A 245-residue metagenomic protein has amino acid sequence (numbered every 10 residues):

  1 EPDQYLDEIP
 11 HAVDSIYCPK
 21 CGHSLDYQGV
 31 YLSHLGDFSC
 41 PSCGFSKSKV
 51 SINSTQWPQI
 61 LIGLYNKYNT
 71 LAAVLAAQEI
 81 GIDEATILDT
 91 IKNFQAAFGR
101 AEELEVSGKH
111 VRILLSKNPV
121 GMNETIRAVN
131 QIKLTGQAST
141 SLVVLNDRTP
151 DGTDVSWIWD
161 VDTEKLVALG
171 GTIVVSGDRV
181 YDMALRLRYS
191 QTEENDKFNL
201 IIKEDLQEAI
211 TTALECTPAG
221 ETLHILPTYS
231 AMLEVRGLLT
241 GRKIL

Functional and structural regions predicted by a protein language model:
E1-I60, A168: Cys/His-rich short segments
I9-I16, G22-H23, L115-N195, N199-I202 (+1 more regions): Active-site beta-alpha connecting loops in nucleotide-dependent enzymes
P10-V13, L61-A72, A97-G99: Short glycine/threonine-rich catalytic loop with a Thr-x-Gly-x-Asp
F45, I60-I62, A76-S116: Gly/charged, well-structured mid-domain segments that form the phosphate/adenylate-handling core of ATP-dependent
N69, A73, I173, I225: Residue-level signal for inorganic ion chemistry
T70-I80, M122-T125, V129, A213: Buried hydrophobic packing segments
I225-L245: Glycine/aspartate-rich loop-and-adjacent alpha/beta segment that forms the canonical ThDP
